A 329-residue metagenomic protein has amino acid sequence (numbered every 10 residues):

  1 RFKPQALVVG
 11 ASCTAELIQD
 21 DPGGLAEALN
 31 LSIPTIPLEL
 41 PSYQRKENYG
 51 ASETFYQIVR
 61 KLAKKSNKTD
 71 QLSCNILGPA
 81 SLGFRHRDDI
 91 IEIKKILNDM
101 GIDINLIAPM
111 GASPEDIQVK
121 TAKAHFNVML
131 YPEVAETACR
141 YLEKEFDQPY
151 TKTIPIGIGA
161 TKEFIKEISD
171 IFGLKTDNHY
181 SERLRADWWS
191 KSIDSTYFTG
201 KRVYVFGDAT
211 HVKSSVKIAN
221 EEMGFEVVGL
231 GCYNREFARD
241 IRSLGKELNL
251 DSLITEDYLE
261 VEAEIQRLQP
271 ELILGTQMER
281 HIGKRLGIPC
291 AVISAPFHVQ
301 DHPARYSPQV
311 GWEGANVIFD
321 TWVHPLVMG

Functional and structural regions predicted by a protein language model:
R1-G329: An N-terminal assembly and electron-transfer interface module characteristic of large anaerobic redox and radical
